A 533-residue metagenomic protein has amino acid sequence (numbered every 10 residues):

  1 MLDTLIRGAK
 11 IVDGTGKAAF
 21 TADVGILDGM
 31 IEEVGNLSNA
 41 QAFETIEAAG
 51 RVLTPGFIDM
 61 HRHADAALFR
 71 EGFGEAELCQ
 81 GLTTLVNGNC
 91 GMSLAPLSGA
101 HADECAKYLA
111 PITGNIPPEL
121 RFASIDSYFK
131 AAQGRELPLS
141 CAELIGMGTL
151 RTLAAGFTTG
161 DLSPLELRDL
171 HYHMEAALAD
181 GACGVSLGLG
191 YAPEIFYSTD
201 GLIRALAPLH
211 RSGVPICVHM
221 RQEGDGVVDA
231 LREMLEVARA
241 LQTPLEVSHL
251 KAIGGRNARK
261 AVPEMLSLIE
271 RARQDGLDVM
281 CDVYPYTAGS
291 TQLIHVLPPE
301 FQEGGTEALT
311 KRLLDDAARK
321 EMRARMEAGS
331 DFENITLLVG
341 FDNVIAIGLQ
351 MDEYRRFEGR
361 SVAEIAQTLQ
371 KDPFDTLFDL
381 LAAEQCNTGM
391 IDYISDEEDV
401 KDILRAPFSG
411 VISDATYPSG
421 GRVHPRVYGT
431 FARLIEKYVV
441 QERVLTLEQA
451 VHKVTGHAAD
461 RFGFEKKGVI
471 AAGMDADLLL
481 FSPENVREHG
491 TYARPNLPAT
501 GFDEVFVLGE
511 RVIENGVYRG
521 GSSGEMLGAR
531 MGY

Functional and structural regions predicted by a protein language model:
M1-L5, K10-G56: Histidine-rich, glycine-flanked metal-binding segment
A9, G29, G50, H61 (+12 more regions): Divalent metal-coordination and catalytic microenvironments
V12-D23, A363, T388-V400, E442 (+2 more regions): Acidic, glycine-enriched loop/beta-strand segments at the rims of small-molecule binding/catalytic pockets
A40, A48-P118: Metal-associated gating/positioning segment near the N- to mid-region
C90-G99, C105, P111-A240: Hydrophobic, small-residue-rich alpha-helical packing segments that form membrane-like cores
A95-A102, T152-T158, V228-R232, N257-A261 (+4 more regions): Short acidic, glycine/serine/threonine-rich loops at helix termini
Y128-A132, L137-P164, L170-Y191, R239 (+2 more regions): Active-site neighborhoods of metal-dependent hydrolases
D315, D402-F408, S413-D414, T430 (+1 more regions): C-terminal cap of metal-dependent C-N hydrolases
